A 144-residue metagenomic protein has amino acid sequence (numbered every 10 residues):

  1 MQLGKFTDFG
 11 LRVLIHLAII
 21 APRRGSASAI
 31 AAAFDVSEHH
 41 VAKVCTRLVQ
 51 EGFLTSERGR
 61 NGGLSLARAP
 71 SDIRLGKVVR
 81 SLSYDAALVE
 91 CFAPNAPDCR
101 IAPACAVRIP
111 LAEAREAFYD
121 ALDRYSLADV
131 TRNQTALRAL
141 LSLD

Functional and structural regions predicted by a protein language model:
R12-I20, S81: Short amphipathic alpha-helical elements of helix-turn-helix/winged-helix folds
A18-P22, R68-A69: Short helix-capping/hinge SLiMs at alpha-helix to coil transitions
S28-D35: A short alpha-helical element within helix-turn-helix/winged-helix DNA-binding domains across DNA-binding proteins
A32, V49-Q50: Alpha-helical residues within the helix-turn-helix
H39: Key DNA-contact positions within bacterial/archaeal DNA-binding proteins
E51-L66: Beta-hairpin "wing" of winged helix-turn-helix
P70-P94, V107-E116: Conserved segment of winged-helix/HTH DNA-binding domains
A93-D144: C-terminal regulatory/oligomerization modules of transcriptional regulators
